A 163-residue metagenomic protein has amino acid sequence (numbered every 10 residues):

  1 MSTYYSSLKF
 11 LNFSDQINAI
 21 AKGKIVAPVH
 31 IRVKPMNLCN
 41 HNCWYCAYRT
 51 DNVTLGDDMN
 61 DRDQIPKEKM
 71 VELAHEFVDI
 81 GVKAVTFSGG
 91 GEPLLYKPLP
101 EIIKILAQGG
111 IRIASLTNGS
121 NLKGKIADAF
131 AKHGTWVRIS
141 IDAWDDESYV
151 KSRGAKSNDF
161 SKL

Functional and structural regions predicted by a protein language model:
S2-W136, K151-S152: Conserved alpha-helical substructure of the radical SAM core
N40-C43, D146, F160: Internal amphipathic alpha-helical segments of the cytochrome P450 catalytic fold
G119, D142-D146: A glycine-centered beta->alpha junction motif in the catalytic cores of kinase/phosphotransferase enzymes
V137-I141: Conserved phosphate-donor/acceptor-positioning beta-strand/loop module used by diverse small-molecule
R153-L163: Glycine-rich S-adenosyl-L-methionine
